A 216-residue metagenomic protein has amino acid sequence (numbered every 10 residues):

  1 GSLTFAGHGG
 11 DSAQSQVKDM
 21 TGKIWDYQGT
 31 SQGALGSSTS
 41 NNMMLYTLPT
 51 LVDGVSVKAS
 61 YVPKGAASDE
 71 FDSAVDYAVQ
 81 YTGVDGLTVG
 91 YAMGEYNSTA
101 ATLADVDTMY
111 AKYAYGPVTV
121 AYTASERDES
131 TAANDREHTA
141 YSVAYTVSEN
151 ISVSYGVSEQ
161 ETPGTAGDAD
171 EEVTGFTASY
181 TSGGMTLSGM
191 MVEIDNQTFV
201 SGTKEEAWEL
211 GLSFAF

Functional and structural regions predicted by a protein language model:
G1-F216: Outer-membrane beta-barrel proteins
